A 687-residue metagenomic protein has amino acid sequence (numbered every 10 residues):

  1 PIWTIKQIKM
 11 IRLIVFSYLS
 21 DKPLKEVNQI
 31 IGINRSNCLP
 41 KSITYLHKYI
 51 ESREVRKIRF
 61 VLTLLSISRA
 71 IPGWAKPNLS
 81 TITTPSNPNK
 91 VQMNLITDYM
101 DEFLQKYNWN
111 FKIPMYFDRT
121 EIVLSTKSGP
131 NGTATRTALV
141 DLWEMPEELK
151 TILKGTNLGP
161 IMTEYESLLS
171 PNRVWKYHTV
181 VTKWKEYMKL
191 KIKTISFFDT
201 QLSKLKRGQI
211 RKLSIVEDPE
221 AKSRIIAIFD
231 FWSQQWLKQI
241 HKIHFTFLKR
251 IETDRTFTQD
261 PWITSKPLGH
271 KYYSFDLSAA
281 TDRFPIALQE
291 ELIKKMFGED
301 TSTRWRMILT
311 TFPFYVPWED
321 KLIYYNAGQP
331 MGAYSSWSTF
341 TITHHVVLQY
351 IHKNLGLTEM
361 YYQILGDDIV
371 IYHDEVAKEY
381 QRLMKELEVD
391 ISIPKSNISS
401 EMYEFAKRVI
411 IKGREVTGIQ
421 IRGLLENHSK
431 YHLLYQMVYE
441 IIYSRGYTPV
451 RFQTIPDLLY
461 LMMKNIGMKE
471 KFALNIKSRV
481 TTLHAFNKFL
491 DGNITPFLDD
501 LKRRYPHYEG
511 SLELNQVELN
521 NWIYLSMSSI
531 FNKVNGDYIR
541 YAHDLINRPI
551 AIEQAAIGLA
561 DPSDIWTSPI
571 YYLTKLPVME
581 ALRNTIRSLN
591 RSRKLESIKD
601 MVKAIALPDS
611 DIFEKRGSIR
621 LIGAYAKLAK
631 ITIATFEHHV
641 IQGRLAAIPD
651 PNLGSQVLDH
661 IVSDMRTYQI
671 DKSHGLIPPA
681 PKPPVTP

Functional and structural regions predicted by a protein language model:
P1-L213, P219-S223, Y443-P687: C-terminal, non-catalytic extensions of nucleic-acid polymerases
Q7, I14, I30, V61-I67 (+6 more regions): Short, Φ-rich (hydrophobic/aromatic) sequence segments
F111-Y116, F197, F247-T256, D300-T303: Short secondary-structure capping/junction motifs at helix and strand boundaries
D218-A279, S336, Q349: Active-site-proximal segment of RNA-dependent polymerases
R250-E252, I391-K395, T417: Acidic/polar loop patches that form or flank catalytic/metal-binding clefts of enzymes that bind anionic ligands
L268-L365, V370-L387, P394-I410, G423-S429 (+2 more regions): Conserved polymerase palm-domain catalytic core
I411-G418: Short, charged/polar, Gly/Pro-enriched secondary-structure boundary elements
Q420-R445: Extended, charge-rich low-complexity interaction segments
